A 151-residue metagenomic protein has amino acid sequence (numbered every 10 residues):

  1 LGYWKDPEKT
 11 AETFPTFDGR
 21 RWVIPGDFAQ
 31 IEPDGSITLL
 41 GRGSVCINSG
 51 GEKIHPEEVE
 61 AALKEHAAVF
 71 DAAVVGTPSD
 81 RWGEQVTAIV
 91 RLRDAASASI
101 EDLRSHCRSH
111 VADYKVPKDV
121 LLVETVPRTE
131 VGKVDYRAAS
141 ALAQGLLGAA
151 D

Functional and structural regions predicted by a protein language model:
L1-G2, K9-E12, T16, R21 (+3 more regions): AMP-binding/adenylate-forming catalytic core of the ANL superfamily
V120-V123: General small-molecule cofactor/ligand-binding pocket signal
P127-T129: A short acidic, often aromatic-flanked loop/helix-cap motif at beta-alpha or helix-coil junctions that lines enzyme
A141-D151: Acidic/polar alpha-helix N-cap and adjacent early helical turns within long charge-rich amphipathic helices/linkers
